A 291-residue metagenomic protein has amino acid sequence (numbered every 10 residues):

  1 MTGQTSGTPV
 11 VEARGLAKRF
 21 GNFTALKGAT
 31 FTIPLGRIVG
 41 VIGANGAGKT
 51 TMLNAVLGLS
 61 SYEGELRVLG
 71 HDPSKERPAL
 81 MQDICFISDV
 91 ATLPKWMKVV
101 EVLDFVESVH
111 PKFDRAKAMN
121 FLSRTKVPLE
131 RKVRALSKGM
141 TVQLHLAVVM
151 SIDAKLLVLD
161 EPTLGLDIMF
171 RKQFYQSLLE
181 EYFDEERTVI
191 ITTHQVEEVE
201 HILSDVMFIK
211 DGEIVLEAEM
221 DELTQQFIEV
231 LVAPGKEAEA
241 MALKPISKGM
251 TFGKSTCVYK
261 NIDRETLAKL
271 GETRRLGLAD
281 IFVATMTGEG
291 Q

Functional and structural regions predicted by a protein language model:
T2-G3, P245-Q291: C-terminal coupling/interaction segments
V39-A44: The feature captures the beta-strand-to-loop junction immediately N-terminal to the Walker
G58, Y62-K75, A79-L80: Conserved ABC transporter NBD signature motif
S88-L144: ABC-family P-loop ATPase nucleotide-binding domains
L157-E161, L166: Catalytic Walker B motif of ABC-type/P-loop ATPase nucleotide-binding domains
Q173-Y259: ABC transporter nucleotide-binding domain
